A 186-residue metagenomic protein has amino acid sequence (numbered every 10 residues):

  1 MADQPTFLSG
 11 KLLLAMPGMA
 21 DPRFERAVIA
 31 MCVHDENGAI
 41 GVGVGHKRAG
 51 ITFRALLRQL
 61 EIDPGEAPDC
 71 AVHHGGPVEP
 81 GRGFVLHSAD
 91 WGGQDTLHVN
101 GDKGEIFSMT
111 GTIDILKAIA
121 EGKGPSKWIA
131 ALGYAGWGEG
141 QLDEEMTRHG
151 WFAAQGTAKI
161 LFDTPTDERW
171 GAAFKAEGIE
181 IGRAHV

Functional and structural regions predicted by a protein language model:
M1-A130, A135-R183: A short aromatic-anchored loop/beta-hairpin motif
